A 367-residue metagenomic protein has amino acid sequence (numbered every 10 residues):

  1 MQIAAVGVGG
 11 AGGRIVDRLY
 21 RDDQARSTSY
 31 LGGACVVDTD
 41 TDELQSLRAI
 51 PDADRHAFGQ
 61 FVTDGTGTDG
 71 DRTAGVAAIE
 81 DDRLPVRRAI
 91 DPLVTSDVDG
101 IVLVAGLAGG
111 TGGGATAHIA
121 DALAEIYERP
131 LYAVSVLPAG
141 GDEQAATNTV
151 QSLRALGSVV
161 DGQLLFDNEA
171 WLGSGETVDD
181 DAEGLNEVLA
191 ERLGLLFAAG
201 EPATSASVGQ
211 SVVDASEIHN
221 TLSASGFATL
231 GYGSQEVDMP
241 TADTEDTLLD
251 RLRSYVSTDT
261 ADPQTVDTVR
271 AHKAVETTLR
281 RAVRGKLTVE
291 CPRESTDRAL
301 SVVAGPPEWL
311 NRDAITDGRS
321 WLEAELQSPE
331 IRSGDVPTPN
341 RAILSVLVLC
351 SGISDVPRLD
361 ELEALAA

Functional and structural regions predicted by a protein language model:
M1-A367: Tubulin/FtsZ superfamily GTPase core signature
